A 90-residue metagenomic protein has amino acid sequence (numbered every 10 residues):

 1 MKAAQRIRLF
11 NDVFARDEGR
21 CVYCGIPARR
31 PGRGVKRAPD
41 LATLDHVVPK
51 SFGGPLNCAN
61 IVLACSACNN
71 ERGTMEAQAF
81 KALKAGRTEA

Functional and structural regions predicted by a protein language model:
A3, D17, I26-A28, P55 (+2 more regions): Membrane-topology and secretion signals of cell-surface/extracellular proteins
A4-D12, V48-P55: Short, intrinsically disordered, charge-biased short linear motifs at domain edges
Q5-A42, C65: Short cysteine-rich loop/turn motifs with clustered Cys
R6-I7, A85-A90: Short, intrinsically disordered terminal segments enriched in charged and Pro/Gly residues
C21, F52-N70: Short beta-strand-alpha-helix junction that forms the catalytic/metal-binding core of metal-dependent nuclease domains
R29, N70-G73: Short functional micro-motifs and their immediate structural scaffolds
G32-R33, T74-Q78: Short, solvent-exposed loop/turn and secondary-structure capping segments
T43-V47: Histidine-centered catalytic micro-motifs used for acid/base chemistry in nuclease and nucleotide-processing active
